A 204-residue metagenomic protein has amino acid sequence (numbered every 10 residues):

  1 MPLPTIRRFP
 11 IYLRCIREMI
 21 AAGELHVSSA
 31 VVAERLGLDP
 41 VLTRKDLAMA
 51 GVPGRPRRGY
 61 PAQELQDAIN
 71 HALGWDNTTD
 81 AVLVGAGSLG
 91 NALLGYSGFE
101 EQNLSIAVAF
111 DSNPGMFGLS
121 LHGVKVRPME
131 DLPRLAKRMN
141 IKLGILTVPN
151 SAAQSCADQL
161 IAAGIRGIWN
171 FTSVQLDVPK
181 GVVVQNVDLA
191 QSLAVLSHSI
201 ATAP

Functional and structural regions predicted by a protein language model:
M1-L25: Extreme N-terminal segment that seeds HTH/winged-HTH DNA-binding domains in transcriptional regulators
C15-I20, H122-P204: Phosphate-bearing ligand-interacting subdomains that bind or position ATP/ADP/UDP/GDP/NAD(P) or nucleotide-linked
H26, A30, E34-A81: HTH-adjacent hinge/linker in prokaryotic transcriptional regulators
H26, S97, L135-K137: Catalytic, metal-anchored helix/loop core of enzyme active sites in primary metabolism
A86-G87: Glycine-rich Rossmann-fold phosphate-binding loop(s) that bind the pyrophosphate of adenine dinucleotide cofactors
G90: N-terminal Rossmann-fold NAD(P) dinucleotide-binding loop
E100-H122: NAD(P)-binding Rossmann-fold cofactor-contacting core
